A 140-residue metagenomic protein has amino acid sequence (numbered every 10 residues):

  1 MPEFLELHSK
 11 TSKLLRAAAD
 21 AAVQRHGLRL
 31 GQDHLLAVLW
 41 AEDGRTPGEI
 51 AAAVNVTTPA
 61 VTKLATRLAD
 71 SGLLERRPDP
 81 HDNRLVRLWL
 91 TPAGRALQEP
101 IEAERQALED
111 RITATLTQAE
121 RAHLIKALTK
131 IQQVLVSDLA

Functional and structural regions predicted by a protein language model:
M1-H26, S71: N-terminal leader segment of winged-helix/HTH proteins
P2-E6, H26-A37, A122: Short alpha-helical elements of helix-turn-helix
R16, T66-T129: Charged, amphipathic alpha-helical coiled-coil/dimerization segments
A37-A41, T129: Short, locally clustered residues in the helix-turn-helix/winged-helix DNA-binding domain
V38, A53, S71: Residues within the alpha-helical elements of helix-turn-helix
E42-T46: Short capping segments at the starts of secondary-structure elements
P47-G48, P59, T66, V86: Residues within helix-turn-helix
